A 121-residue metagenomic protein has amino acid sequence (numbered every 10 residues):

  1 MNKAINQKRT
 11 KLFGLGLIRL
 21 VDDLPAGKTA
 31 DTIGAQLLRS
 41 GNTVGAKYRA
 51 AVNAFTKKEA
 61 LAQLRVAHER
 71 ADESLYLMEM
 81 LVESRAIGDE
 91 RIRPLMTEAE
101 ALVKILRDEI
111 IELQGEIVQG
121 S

Functional and structural regions predicted by a protein language model:
M1-S121: Short, C-terminally biased terminal segments at protein or domain edges
